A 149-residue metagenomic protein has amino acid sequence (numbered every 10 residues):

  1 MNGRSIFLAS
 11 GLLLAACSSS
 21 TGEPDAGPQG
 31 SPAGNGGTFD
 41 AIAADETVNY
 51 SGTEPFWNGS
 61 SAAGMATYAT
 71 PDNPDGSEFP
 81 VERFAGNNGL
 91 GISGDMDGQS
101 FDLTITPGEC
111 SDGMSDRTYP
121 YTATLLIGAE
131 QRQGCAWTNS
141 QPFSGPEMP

Functional and structural regions predicted by a protein language model:
M1-F7: Bacterial N-terminal signal peptides that target proteins for export
G11, T104, A129-E130: Processing junctions and N-termini across compartments
L14-A16: C-terminal motif of bacterial Sec signal peptides marking the signal peptidase cleavage site
S18-S20: Bacterial signal peptide processing site
D25-N49: Post-signal peptide N-terminal segment of mature Sec-exported envelope proteins
D45-T104, N139: Central antiparallel beta-sheet cores of small beta-barrel/beta-sandwich binding domains
G98-T118: Acidic, glycine-rich flexible loop segments
R117-P149: C-terminal partner/receptor-binding element of secreted or periplasmic proteins
